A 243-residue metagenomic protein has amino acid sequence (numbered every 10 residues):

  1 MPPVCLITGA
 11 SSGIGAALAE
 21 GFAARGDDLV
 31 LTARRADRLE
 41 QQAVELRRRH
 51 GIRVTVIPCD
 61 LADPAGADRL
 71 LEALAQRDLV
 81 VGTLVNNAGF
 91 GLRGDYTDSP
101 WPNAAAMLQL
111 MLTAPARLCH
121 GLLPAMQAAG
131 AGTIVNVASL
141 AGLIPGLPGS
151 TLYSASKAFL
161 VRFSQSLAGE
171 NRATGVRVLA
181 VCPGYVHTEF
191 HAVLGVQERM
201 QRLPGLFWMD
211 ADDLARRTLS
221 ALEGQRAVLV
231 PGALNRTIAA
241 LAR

Functional and structural regions predicted by a protein language model:
S11-S12: Conserved glycine-rich cofactor-binding loop
R25-Q42: Conserved glycine-rich Rossmann-like NAD(P)H-binding loop of the short-chain dehydrogenase/reductase
N87-L92: Conserved NAD(P)H cofactor-binding loop of Rossmann-fold oxidoreductase domains
D95-L108: Substrate-binding pocket helix/loop in short-chain dehydrogenase/reductase
A116, A180, Q201-A239: C-terminal helical subdomain
C119, S156: Active-site helix of classical SDR
S139: Residue(s) in the substrate-gating loop at a strand-loop-helix junction that position the organic substrate next
